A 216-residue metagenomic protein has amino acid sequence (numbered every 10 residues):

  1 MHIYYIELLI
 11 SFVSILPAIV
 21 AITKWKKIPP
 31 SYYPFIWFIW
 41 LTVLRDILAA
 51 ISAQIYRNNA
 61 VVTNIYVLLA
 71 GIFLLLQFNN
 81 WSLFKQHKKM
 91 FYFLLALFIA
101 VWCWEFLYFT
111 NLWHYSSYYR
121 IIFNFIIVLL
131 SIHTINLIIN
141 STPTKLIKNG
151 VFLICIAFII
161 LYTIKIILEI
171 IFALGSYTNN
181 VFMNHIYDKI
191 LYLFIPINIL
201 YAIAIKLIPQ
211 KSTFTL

Functional and structural regions predicted by a protein language model:
M1-L216: Terminal, non-globular segments
